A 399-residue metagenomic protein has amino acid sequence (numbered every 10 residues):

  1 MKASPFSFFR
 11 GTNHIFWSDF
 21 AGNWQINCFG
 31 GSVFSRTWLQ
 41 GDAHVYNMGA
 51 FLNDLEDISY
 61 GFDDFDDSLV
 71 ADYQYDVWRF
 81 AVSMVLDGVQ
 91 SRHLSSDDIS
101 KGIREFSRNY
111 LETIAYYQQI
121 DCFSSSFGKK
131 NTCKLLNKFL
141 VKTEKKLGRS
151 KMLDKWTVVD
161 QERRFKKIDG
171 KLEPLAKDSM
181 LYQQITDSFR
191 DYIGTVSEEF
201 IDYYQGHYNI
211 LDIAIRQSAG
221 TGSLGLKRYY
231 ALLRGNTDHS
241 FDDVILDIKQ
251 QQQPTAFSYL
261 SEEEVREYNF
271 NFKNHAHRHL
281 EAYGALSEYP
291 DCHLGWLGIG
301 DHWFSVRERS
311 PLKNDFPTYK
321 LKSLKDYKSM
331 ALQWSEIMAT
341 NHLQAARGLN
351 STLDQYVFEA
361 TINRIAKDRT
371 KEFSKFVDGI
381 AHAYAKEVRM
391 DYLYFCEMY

Functional and structural regions predicted by a protein language model:
A3-Q40, V45-T143, F200-M398: Conserved ATP-binding subdomain of kinase catalytic cores across diverse folds
T143-S223, L232: Acidic catalytic cores of enzymes that act on phosphate-bearing nucleotides/polynucleotides
